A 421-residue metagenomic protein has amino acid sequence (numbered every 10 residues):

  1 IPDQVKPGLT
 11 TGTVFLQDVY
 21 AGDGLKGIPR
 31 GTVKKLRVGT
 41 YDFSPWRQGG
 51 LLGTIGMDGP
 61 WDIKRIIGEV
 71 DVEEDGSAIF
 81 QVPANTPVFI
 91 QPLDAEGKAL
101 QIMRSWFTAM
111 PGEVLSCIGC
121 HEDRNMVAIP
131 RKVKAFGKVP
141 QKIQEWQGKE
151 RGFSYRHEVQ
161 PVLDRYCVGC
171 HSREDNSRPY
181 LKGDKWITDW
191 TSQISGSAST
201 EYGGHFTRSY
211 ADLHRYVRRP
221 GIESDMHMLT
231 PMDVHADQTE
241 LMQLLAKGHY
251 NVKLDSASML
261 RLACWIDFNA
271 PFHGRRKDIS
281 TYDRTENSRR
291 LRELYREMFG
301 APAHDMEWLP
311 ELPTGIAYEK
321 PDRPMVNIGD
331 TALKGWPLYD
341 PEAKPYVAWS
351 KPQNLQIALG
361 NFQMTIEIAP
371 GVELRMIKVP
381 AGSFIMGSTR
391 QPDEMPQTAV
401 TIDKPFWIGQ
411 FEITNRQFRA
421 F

Functional and structural regions predicted by a protein language model:
I1-Q4, D18, V33, N85-P87 (+4 more regions): Aromatic- and Gly/Pro-enriched helix-to-coil junctions and flexible linker segments
F15-G27, V168: Short amphipathic, basic-aromatic surface patches that mediate peripheral association with negatively charged
P29-G59: Extended low-complexity, serine/threonine- and proline-enriched intrinsically disordered segments
I55-D75: Short, acidic Ser/Thr/Gly-rich low-complexity loop/linker segments typical of extracellular and cell-surface proteins
D75-Q81, F406-W407: Short, surface-exposed beta-strand/beta-hairpin micro-motifs centered on an aromatic residue
H227-L229, R323-F421: Extended beta-strand/loop cores of jelly-roll/beta-sandwich
